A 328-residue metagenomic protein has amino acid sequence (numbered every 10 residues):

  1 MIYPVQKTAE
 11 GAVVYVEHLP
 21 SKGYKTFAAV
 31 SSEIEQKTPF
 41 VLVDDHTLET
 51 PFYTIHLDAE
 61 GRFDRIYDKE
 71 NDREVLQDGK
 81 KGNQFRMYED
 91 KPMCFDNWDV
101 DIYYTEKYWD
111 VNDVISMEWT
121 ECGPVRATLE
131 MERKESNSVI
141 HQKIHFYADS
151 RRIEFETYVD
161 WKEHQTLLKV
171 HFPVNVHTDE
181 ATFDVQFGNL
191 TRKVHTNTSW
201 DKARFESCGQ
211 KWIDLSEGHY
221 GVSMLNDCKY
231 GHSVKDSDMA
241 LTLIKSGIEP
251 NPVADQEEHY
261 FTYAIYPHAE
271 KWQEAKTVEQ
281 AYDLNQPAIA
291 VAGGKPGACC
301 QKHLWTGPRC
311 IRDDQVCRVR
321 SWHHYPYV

Functional and structural regions predicted by a protein language model:
M1-V328: C-terminal (or distal) subdomains of carbohydrate-active enzymes
